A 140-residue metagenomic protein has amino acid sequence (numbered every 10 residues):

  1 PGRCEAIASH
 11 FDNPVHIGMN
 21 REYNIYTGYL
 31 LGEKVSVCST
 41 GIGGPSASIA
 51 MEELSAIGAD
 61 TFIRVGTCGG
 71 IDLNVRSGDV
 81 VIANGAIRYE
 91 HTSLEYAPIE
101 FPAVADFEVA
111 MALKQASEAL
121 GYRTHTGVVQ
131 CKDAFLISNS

Functional and structural regions predicted by a protein language model:
P1-A112: Metabolite-binding pocket within alpha/beta catalytic cores that recognizes anionic/polar moieties
P102-S140: Active-site rim beta-loop-alpha module in soluble metabolic enzymes
